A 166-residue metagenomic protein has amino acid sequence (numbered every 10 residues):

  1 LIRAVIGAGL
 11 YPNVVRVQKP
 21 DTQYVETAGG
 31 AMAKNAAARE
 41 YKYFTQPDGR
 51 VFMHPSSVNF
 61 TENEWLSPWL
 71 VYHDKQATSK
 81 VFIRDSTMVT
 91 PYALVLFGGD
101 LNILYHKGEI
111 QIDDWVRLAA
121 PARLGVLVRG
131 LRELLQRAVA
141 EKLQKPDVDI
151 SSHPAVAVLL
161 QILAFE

Functional and structural regions predicted by a protein language model:
L1-R50, E62-E166: Acidic, serine/threonine- and proline-rich low-complexity intrinsically disordered segments
M53-H54: Short capping micro-motif at the N-terminus of alpha-helices
